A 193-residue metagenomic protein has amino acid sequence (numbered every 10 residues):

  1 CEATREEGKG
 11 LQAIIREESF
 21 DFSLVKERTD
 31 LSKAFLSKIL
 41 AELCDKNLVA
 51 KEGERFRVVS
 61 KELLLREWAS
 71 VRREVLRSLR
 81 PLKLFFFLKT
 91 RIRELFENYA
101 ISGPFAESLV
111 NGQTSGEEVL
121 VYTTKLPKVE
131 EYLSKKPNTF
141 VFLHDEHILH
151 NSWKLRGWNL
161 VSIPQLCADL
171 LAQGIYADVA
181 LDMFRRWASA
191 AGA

Functional and structural regions predicted by a protein language model:
C1-E7, D21, E54-R73: Short, cationic-aromatic polyanion-contact patches
K9-E17: Short amphipathic alpha-helical elements of helix-turn-helix/winged-helix folds
R16-R28: Short acidic, hydrophobic short linear motifs in intrinsically disordered regions
D30-D45: Short amphipathic alpha-helical interaction segments
C44-E54: A short, conserved structural fragment
V75-E146: Short gly/ser-rich loop at a beta-strand->alpha-helix junction or flexible surface loop bordering the NTP-binding
S134-A193: Hydrophobic alpha-helical interaction segments
